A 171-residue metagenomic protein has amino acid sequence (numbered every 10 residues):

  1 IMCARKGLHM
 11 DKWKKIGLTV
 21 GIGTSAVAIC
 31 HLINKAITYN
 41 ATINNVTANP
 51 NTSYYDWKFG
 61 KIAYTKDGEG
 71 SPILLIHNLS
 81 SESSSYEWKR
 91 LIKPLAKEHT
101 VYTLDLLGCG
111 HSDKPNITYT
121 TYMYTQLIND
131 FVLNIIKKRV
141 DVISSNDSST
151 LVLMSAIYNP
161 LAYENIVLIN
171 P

Functional and structural regions predicted by a protein language model:
I1-H9: Short, Lys/Arg-enriched N-terminal segments with co-localized hydrophobic residues within the first ~10-30 amino acids
D11-A36: Hydrophobic alpha-helical topogenic segments used for membrane insertion/localization
L32-T47: Transmembrane-cytosolic junction motif
S53-D67: A short loop-to-beta-strand scaffold at the N-terminal edge of the catalytic core in hydrolase folds
K66-H111: Conserved HGGG/HGGXW glycine-rich cap/lid loop of the alpha/beta-hydrolase fold
K89, N129, L153-I157: Short, hydrophobic alpha-helix immediately C-terminal to the catalytic nucleophile
T103-I143: Active-site loop/oxyanion-hole signature of alpha/beta-hydrolase fold enzymes
K137-P171: Conserved hydrolase catalytic core segment
